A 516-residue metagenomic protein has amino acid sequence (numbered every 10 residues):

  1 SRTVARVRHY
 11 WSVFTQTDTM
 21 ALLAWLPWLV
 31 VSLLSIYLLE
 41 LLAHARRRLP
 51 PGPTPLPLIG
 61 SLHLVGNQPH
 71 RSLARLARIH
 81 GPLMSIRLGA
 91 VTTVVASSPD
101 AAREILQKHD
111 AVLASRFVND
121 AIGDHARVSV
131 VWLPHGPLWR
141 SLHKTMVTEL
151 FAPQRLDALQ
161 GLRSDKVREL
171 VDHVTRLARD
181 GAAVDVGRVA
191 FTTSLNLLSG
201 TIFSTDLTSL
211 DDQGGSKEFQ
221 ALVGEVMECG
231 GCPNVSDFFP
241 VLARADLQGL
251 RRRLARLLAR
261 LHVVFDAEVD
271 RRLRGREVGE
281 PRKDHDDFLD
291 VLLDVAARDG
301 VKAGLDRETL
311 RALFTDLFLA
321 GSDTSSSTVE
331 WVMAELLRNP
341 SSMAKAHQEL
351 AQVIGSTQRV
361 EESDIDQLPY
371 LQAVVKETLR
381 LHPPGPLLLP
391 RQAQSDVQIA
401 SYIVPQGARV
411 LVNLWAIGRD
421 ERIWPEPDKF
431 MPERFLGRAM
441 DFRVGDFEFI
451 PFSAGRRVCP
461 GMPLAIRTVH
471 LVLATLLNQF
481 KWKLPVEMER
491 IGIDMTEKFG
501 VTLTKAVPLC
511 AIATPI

Functional and structural regions predicted by a protein language model:
R2-T92, V118-A126, Q213, G275 (+2 more regions): N-terminal targeting/anchor module and adjacent flexible "hinge" preceding the catalytic domain
R6, R116-G123, D157-V329, K345 (+1 more regions): Cytochrome P450 heme-thiolate monooxygenase catalytic core
F14, M20-L22, V167, Q352 (+2 more regions): Cytochrome P450 proximal C-terminal region
R46-L62, R71-A158, L162, A190-L197 (+2 more regions): Cytochrome P450 substrate-recognition site 1
R46-P50, H63-V65, F151-L159, V184 (+6 more regions): Conserved, non-catalytic sequence blocks in retroelement Pol enzymes and Pol-derived host proteins
L62-G81, V263, P340, R359-S401 (+2 more regions): Conserved cytochrome P450 K-helix E-x-x-R motif and the immediately C-terminal K′/meander segment
T324-S342, H347-E349, P463-Q479: Cytochrome P450 catalytic-core helices
V412-M440: Conserved cytochrome P450 K-helix/beta-meander segment immediately N-terminal to the heme-binding cysteine loop
